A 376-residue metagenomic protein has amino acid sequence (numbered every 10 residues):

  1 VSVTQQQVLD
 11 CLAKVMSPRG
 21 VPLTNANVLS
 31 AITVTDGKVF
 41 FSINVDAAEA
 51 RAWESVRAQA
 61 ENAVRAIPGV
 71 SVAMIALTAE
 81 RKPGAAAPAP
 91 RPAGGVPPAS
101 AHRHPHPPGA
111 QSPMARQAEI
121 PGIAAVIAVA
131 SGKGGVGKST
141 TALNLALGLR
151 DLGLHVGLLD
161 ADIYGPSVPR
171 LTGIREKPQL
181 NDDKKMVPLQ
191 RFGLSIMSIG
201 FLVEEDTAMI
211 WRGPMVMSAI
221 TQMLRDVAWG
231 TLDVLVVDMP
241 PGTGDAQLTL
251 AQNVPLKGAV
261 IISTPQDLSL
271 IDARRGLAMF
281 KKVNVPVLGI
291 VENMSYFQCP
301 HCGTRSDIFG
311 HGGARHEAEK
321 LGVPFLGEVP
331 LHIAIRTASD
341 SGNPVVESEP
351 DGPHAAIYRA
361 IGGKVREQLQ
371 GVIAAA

Functional and structural regions predicted by a protein language model:
V1-L12: N-terminal presequence-like segments and adjacent domain-start helices
R19-S42: Short edge beta-strands and adjacent turn/loop segments
N25-V28, D46, E54-A130, L369 (+1 more regions): Extreme N-terminal, non-catalytic leader segments that precede Walker-type/kinase nucleotide-binding cores
A125-I163, A273, L277: Walker A/P-loop phosphate-binding motif and the immediately C-terminal alpha-helix
L149-G213, M217-L224: Phosphate-binding loop that captures ATP/GTP phosphates
M197, M239, Q252, A360: Glycine-rich phosphate-binding loops of nucleotide-dependent enzymes
W229, D233-V234, P240-A338: Conserved catalytic-core segment of NTP-binding enzymes
S341-G352: C-terminal boundary of histidine-terminating zinc-finger modules
